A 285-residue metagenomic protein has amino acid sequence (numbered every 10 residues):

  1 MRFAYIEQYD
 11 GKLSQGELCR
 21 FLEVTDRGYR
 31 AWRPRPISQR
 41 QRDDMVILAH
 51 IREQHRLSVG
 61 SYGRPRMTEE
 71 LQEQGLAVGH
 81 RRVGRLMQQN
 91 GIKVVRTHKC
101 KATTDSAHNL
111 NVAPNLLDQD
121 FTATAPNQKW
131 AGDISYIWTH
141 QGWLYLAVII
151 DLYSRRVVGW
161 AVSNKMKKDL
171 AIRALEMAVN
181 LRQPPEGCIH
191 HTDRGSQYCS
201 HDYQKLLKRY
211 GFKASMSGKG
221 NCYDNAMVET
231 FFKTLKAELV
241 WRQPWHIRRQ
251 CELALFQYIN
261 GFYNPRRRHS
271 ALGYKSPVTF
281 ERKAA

Functional and structural regions predicted by a protein language model:
M1-A285: Charged DNA-binding/catalytic regions of mobile-element recombinases
